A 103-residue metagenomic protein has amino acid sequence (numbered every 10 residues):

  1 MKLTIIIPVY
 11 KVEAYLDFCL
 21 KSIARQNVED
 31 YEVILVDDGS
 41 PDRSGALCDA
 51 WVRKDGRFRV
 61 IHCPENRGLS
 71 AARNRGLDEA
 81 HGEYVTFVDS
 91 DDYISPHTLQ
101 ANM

Functional and structural regions predicted by a protein language model:
M1-M103: Nucleotide-sugar donor-binding/catalytic module of glycosyltransferases that assemble extracellular/cell-envelope
